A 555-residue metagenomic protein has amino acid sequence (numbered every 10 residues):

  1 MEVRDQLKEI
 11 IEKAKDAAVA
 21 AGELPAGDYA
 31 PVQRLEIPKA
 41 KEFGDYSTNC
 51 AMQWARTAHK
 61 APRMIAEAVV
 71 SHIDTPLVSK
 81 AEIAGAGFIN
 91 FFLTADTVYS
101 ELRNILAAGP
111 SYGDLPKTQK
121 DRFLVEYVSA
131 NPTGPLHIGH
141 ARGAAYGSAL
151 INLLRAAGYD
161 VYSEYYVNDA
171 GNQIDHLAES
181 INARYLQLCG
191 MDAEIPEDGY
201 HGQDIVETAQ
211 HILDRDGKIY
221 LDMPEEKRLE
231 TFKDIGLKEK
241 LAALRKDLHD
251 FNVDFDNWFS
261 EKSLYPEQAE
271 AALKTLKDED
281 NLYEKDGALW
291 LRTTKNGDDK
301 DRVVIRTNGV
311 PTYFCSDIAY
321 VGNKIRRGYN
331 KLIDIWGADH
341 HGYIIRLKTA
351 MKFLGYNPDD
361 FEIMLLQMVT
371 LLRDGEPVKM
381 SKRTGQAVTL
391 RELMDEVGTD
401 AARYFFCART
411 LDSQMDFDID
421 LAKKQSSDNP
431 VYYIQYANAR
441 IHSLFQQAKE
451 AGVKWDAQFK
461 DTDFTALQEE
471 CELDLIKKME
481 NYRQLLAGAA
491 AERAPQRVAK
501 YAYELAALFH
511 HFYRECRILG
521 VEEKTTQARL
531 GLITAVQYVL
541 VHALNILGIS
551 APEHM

Functional and structural regions predicted by a protein language model:
M1-Y99, P110-M555: Non-catalytic interaction-recognition regions
S100-I105: Short, charged, solvent-exposed linker or helix-capping segments at domain edges/interfaces that act as flexible hinges
